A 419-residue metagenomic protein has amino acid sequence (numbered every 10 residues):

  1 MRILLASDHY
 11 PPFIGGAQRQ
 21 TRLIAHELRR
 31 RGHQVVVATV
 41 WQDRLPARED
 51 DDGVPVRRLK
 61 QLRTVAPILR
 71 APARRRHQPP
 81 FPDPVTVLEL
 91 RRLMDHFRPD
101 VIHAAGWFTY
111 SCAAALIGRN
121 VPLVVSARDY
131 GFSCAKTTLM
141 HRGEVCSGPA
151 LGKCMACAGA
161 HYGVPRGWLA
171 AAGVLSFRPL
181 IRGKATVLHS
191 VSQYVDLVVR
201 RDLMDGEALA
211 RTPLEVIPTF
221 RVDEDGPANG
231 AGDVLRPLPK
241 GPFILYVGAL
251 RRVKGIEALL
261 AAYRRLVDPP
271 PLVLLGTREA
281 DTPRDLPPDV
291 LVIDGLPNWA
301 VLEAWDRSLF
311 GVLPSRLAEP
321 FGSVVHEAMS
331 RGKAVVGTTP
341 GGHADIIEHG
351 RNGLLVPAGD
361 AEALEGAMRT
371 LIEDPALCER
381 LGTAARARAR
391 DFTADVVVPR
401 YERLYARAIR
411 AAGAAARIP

Functional and structural regions predicted by a protein language model:
M1-P55, V121, R264: N-terminal subdomain of nucleotide-sugar transferases
H161-P213: A short, active-site helix/loop in glycosyltransferases that binds the activated sugar's phosphate group
H189, R236-K254, L260-R264: Conserved donor-binding/catalytic core segment of Leloir-type glycosyltransferases
D281-A300: Nucleotide-activated donor-binding/catalytic signature segment of Leloir-type glycosyltransferases, i.e., the conserved
L302, V325-S330, A344-D345, R351: Short alpha-helical segment that forms part of, or immediately flanks, the ligand-binding pocket in carbohydrate-active
D306-P320, K333: Acidic donor-binding loop of glycosyltransferase active sites
H349-G350, L354-A361, T370-P375: Conserved acidic donor-binding segment of nucleotide-sugar-dependent glycosyltransferases
A363, T370, L377-D391, R400-R403: A short, well-ordered alpha-helix in the C-terminal region of glycosyltransferases
